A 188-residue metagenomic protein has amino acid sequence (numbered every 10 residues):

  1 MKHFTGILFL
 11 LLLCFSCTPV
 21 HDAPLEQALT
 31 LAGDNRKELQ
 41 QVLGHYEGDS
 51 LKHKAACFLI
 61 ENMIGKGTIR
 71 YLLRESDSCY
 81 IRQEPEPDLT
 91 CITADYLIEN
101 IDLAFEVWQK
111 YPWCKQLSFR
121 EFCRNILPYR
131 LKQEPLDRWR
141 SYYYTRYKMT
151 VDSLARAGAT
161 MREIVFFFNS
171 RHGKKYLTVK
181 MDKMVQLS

Functional and structural regions predicted by a protein language model:
M1-P24: Bacterial Sec-dependent N-terminal signal peptides
C17-L187: N-terminal accessory/pre-domain segments preceding catalytic cores
